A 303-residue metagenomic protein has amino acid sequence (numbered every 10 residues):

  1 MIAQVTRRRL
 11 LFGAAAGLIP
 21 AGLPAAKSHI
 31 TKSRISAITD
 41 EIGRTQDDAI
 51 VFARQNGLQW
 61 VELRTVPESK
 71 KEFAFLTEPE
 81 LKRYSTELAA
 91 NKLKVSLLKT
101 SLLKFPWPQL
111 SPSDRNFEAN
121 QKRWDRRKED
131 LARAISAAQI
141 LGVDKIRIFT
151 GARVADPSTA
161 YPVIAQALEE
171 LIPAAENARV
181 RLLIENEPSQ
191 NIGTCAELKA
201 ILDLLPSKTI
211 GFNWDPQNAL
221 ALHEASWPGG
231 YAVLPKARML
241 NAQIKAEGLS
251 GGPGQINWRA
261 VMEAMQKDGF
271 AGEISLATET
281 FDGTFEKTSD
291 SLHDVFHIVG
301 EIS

Functional and structural regions predicted by a protein language model:
M1-L18: N-terminal secretory signal peptides and thylakoid transit peptides that target proteins across membranes
A15, P20, A25, F52-R54 (+1 more regions): Active-site acidic/histidine proton-transfer and metal-coordination neighborhood in alpha/beta enzyme cores
G22-D48, F52, N56: C-terminal segment of N-terminal export signals and the immediately downstream linker at the start of the mature
I30, I50-N56, L76-L97, R133-I140 (+4 more regions): Acidic (Asp/Glu)-rich catalytic clusters
S33-I38, V61-L63, V95-T100, I146-I148 (+4 more regions): Hydrophobic faces of well-ordered beta-strands that scaffold small-molecule active sites in alpha/beta enzyme cores
I38-I42, V66, T100-L103, G151-R153 (+4 more regions): Active-site beta-loop-alpha junctions enriched in small/polar residues
W60, L168-E263: Acidic/histidine-rich catalytic cores of soluble enzymes
R64-S85, G151-A155: Glycine-rich, proline-tolerant flexible connector loops at the mouths of alpha/beta enzymes
